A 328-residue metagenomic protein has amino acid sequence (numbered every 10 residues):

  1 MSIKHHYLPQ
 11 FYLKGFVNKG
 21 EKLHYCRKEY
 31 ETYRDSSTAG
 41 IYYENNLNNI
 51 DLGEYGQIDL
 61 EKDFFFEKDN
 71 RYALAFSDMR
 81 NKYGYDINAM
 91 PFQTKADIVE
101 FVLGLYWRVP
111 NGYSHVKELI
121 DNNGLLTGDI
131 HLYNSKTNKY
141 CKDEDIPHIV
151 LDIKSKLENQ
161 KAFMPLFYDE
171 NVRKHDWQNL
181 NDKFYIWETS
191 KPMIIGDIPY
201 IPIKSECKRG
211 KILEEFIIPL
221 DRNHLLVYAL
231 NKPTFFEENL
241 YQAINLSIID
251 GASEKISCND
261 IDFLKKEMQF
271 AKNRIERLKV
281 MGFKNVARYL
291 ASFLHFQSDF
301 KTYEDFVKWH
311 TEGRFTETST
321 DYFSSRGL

Functional and structural regions predicted by a protein language model:
M1-K4, Q10-L328: Alpha-helical structural context detector biased toward long hydrophobic helices
